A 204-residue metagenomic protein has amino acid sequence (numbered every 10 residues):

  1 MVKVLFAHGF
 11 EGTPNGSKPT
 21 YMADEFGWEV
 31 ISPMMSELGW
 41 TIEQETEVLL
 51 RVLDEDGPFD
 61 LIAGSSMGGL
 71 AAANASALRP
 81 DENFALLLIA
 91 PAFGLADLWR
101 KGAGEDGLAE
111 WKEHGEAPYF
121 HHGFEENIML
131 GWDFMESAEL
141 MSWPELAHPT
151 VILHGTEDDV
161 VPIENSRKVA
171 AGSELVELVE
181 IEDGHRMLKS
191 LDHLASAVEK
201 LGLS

Functional and structural regions predicted by a protein language model:
M1-K3, A75, R100, S204: Flexible, membrane-associating and regulatory peripheral segments of lipid-active enzymes
V2-D56, H185: Active-site catalytic motif of lipid deacylating hydrolases and related acyltransferases
H8-G12, S66, T156: Active-site glycine-rich loops that stabilize anionic/oxyanionic intermediates across multiple enzyme folds
F26, R79, S173: Active-site catalytic pocket residues across diverse enzymes, especially alpha/beta-hydrolases
L53, S76, S142-W143: Short hydrophobic patches on amphipathic alpha-helices that form coiled-coil/helix-mediated interaction surfaces
L61, E82-S204: The alpha/beta-hydrolase serine catalytic core
A63-A72: Gly/Ala-rich beta-loop-alpha elbow adjacent to hydrolase catalytic centers
N74-L78, K168: Active-site signature of alpha/beta-hydrolase-fold catalytic machinery across serine- and Asp/Cys-nucleophile hydrolases
